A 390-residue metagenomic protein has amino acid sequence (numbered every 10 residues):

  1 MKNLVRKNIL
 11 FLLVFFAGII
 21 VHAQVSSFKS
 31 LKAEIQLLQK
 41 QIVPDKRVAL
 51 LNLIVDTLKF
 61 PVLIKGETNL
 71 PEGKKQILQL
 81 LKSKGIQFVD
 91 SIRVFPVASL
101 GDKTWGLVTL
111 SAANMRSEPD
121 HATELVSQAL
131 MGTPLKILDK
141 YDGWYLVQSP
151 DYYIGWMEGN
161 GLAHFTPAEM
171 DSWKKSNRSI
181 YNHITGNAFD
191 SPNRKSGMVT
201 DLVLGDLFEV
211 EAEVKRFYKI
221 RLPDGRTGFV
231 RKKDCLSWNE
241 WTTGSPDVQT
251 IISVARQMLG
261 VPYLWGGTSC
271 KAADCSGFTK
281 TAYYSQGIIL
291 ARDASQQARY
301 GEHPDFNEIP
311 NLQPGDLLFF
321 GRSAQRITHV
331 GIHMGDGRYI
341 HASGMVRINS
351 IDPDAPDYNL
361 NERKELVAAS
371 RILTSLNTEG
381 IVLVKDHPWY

Functional and structural regions predicted by a protein language model:
R6-F11, A23-Q128, T133, G159-F165 (+1 more regions): N-terminal targeting leaders
L63, V126-E158, T200-K232: SH3/SH3-like beta-barrel superfamily modules
Q79-S99, S149-I180, N193, M198 (+2 more regions): Boundary regions of SH3-family modules and the immediately adjacent low-complexity/disordered segments in eukaryotic
V108-P134, Y181-V210, Y263: Beta-loop motif signature
T133, D206, G315-D316, G337: Structural motif
H164-P167, D171, R194-S196, L236 (+2 more regions): Aromatic- and glycine-rich peptidoglycan recognition patches
K195-D206, K215-F217, G260-A273, R322-K364: Glycine-rich catalytic cores of cysteine/serine-nucleophile enzymes that process amide/ester linkages in cell-envelope
Y263-G277, T281-L312: Catalytic cysteine-centered active-site loop
